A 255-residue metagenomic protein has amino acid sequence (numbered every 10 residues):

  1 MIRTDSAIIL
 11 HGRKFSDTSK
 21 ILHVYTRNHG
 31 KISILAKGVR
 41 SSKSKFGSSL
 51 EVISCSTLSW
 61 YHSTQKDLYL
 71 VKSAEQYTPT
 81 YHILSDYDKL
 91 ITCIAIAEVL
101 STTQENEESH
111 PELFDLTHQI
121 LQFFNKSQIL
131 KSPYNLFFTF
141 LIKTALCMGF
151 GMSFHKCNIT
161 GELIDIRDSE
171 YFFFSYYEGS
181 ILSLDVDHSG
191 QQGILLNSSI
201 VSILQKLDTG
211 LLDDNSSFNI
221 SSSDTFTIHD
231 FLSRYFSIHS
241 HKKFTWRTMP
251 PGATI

Functional and structural regions predicted by a protein language model:
M1-K20, Y25-I255: Non-catalytic alpha-helical scaffolds and adjoining flexible linkers that form interface surfaces for assembly
